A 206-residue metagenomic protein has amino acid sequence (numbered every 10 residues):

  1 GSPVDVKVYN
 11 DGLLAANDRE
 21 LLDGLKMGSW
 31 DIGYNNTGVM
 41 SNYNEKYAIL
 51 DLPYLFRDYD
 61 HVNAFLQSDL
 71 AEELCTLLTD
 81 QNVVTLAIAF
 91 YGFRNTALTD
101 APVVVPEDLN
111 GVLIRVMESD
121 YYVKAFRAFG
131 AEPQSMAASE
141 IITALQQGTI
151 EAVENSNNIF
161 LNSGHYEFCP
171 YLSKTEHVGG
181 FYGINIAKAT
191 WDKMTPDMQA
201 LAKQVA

Functional and structural regions predicted by a protein language model:
G1-D60, L70, L78-A206: N-terminal secretory/targeting leader peptides
